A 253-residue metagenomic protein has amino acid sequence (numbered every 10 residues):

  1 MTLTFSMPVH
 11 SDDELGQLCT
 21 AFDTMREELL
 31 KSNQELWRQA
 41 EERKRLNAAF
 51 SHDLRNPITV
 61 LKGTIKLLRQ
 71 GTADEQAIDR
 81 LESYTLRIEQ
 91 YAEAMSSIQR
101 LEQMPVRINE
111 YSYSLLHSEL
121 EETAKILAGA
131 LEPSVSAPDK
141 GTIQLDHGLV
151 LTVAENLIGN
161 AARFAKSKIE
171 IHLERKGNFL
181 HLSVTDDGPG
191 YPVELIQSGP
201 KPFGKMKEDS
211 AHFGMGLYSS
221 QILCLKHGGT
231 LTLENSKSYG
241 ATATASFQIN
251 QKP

Functional and structural regions predicted by a protein language model:
M1-A48, L61-Q70, R100, G214 (+4 more regions): Membrane-proximal HAMP signal-relay module
E35, Q39, I58-F164, I171-H172 (+1 more regions): DHp/HisKA dimerization helices and adjoining segments of the cytosolic kinase module in bacterial two-component sensor
A49, D53-P57: H-box/DHp (HisKA) helix C-terminal flank immediately following the catalytic phospho-histidine in two-component
K168-N178: Short beta-strand/loop element within the Bergerat-fold HATPase_c
I171, L231-E234: Short hydrophobic beta-strand elements within the C-terminal catalytic ATPase subdomain
F179, G190, K237-T244: Glycine-rich nucleotide-binding loop
D186: Acidic ATP/Mg2+-coordinating residue in the GHKL
Y191-G204: Short conserved segment of the HATPase_c
